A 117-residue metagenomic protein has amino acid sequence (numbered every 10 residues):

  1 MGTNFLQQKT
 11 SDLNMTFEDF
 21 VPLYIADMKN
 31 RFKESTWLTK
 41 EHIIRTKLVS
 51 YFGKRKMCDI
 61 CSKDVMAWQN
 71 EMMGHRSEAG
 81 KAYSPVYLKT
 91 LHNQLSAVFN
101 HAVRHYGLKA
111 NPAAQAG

Functional and structural regions predicted by a protein language model:
M1-N14, N30-R31: N-terminal helical hairpins
L13, I25-P112: N-terminal core-binding DNA-recognition domain of tyrosine site-specific recombinases/integrases
A113-G117: Short, intrinsically disordered, charge-balanced linker/junction segments flanking boundaries in proteins
